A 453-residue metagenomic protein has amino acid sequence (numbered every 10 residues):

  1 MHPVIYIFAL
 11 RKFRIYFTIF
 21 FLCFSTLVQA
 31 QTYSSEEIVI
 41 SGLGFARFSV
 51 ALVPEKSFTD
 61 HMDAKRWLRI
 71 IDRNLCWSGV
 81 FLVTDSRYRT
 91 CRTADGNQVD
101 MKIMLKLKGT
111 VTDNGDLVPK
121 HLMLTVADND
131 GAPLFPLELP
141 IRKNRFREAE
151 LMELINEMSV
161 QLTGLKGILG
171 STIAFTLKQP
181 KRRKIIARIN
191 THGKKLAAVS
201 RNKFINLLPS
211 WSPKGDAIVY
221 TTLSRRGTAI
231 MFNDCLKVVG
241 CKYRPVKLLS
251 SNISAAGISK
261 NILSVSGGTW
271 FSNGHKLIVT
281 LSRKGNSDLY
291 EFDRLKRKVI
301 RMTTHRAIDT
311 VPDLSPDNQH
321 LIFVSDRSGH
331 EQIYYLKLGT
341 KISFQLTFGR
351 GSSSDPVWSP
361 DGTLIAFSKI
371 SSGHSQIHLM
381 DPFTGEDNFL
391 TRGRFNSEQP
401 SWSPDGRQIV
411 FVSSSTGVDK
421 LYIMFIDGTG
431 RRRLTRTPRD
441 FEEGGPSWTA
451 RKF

Functional and structural regions predicted by a protein language model:
Q31-A46, A132-A198: C-terminal/domain-edge helix-coil "capping" segments
E37-I103: Short beta-strand->alpha-helix linker/helix-N-cap micro-motif that forms a surface specificity/interaction loop
R92-E157: Amphipathic beta-strand/beta-sheet edge segments enriched in Tyr/Trp
K166, L177-I185, T221-I230, S251-L263 (+9 more regions): A flexible loop/linker signature enriched in serine peptidases of the S9 family
G167-L169, P213-K214, S272-N273, P316-D317 (+3 more regions): Residue-level detector of Asp-centered blade-edge/turn motifs that repeat once per structural unit in beta-propeller
I173, I218-V219, L277-I278, N318-I322 (+2 more regions): Hydrophobic beta-strand positions that form the internal "hydrophobic ladder" of WD40/Gbeta-like beta-propeller blades
N190-I205, N233-S264, F292-I308, L336-S352 (+2 more regions): Multi-bladed beta-propeller domains
